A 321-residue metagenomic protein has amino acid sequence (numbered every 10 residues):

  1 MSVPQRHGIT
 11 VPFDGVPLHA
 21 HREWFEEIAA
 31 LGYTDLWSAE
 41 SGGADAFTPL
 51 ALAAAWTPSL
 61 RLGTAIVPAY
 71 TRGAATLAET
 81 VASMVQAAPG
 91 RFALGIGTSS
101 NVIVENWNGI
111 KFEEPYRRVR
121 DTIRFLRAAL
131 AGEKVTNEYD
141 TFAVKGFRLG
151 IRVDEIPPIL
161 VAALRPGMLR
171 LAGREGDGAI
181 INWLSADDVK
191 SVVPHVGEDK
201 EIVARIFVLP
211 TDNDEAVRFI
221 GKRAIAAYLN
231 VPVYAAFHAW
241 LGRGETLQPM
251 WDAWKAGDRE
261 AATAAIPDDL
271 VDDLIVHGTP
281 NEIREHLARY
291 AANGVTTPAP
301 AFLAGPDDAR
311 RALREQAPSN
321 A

Functional and structural regions predicted by a protein language model:
M1-A321: Active-site-adjacent structural elements that line small-molecule/cofactor binding pockets in enzymes
